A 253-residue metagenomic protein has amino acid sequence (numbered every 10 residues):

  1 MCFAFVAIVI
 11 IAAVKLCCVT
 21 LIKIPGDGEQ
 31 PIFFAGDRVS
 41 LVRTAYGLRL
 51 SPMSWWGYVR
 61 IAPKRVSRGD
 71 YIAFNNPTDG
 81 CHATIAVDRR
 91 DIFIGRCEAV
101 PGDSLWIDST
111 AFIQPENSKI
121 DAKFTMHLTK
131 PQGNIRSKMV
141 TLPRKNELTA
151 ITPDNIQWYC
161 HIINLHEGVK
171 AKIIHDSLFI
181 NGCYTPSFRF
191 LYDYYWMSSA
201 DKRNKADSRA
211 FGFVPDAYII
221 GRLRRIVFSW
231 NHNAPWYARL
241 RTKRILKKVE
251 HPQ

Functional and structural regions predicted by a protein language model:
C2-C17: Hydrophobic membrane-insertion alpha-helices, especially the h-region of bacterial N-terminal signal peptides
T20, G28-Q253: Soluble "head" domains of membrane/secretory-pathway proteins
